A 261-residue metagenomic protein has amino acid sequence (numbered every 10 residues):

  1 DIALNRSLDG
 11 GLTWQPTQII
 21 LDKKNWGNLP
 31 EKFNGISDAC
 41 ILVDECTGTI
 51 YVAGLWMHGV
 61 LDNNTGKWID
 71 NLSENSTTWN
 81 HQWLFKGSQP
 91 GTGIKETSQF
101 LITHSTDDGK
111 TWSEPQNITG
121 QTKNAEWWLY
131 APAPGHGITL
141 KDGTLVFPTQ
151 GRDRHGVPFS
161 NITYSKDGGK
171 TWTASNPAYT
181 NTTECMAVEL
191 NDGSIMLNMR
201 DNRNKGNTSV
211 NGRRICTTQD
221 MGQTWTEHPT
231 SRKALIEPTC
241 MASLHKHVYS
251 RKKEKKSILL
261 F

Functional and structural regions predicted by a protein language model:
D1-F261: Asp-box/BNR beta-propeller blade signature and adjacent active/binding-site loops in extracellular glycan-interacting
